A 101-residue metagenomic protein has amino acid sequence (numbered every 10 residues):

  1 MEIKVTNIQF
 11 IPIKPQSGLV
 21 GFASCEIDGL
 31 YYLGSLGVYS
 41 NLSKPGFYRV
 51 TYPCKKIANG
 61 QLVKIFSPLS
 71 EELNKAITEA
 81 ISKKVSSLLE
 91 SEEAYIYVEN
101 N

Functional and structural regions predicted by a protein language model:
M1-N101: Single-stranded nucleic acid-binding surfaces, predominantly the OB-fold ssDNA-binding core
